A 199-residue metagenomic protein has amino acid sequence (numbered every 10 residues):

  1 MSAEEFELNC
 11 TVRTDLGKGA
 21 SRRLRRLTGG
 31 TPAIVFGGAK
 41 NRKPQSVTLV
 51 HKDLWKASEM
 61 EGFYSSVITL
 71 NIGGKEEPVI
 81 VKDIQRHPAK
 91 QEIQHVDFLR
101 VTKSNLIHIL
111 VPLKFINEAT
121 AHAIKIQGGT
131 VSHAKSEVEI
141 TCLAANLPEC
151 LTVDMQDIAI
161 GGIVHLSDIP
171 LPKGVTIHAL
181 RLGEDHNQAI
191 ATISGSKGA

Functional and structural regions predicted by a protein language model:
M1-A199: Acidic, negatively charged sequence tracts
